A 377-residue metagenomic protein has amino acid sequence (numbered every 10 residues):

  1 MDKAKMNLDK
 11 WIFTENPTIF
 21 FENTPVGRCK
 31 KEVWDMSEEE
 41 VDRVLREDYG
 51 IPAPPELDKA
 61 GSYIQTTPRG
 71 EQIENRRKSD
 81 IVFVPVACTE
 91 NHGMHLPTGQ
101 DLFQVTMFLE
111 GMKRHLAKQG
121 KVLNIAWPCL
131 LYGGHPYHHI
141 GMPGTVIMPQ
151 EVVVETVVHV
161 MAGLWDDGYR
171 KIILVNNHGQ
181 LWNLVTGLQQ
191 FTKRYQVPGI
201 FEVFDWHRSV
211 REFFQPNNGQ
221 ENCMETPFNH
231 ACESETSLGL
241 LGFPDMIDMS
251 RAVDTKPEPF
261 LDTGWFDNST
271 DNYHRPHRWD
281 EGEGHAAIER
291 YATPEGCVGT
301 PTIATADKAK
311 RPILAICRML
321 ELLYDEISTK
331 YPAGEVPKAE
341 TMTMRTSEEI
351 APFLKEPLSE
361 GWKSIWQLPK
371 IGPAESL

Functional and structural regions predicted by a protein language model:
M1-E151, E155-K171, N177-L377: Extended, histidine- and acidic-residue-enriched regions that form the cofactor-binding/catalytic faces
